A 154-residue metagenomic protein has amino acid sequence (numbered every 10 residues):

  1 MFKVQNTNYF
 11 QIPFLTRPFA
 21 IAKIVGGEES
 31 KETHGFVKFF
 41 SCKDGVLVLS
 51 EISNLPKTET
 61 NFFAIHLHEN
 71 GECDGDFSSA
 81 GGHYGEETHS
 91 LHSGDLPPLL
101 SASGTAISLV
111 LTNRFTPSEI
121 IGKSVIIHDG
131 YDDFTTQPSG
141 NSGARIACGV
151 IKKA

Functional and structural regions predicted by a protein language model:
M1-A154: N-terminal leader/targeting pre-sequences
